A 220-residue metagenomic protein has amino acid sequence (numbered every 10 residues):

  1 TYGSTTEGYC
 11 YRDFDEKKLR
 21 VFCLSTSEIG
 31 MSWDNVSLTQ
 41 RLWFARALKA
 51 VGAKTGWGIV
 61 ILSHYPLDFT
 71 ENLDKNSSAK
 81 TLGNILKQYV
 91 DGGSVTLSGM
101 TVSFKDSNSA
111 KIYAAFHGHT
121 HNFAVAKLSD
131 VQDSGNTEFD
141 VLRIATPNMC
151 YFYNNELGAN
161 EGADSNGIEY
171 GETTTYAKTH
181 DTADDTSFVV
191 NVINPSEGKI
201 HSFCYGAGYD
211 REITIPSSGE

Functional and structural regions predicted by a protein language model:
T1-K49, A53, Q88-G92, K111 (+3 more regions): Extended active-site neighborhood of metal-dependent phosphoesterases/phosphodiesterases
R12-D15, V21, L62, F116 (+1 more regions): Aromatic-residue hotspot detector
D13, S94-S103, K127, K199-H201 (+1 more regions): Ser/Thr- (and often Asn-) enriched beta-sheet segments in non-cytosolic proteins
C23, I59-H64, F116-H117, R143-P147 (+1 more regions): Short beta-strand segments
T26-M31, Y65-T70, H119-A124, N148-F152 (+1 more regions): Solvent-exposed loop/turn segments at secondary-structure junctions within structured extracellular/periplasmic domains
E28-L42, V51-F116: Active-site-proximal segments of metal-dependent phosphoesterases and phosphodiesterases across multiple
A114, H121-F123, I200-S202: Aromatic- and carboxylate-lined catalytic core of secreted/periplasmic carbohydrate-active enzymes
N166-E220: A short C-terminal boundary segment appended to hydrolase-like catalytic domains
